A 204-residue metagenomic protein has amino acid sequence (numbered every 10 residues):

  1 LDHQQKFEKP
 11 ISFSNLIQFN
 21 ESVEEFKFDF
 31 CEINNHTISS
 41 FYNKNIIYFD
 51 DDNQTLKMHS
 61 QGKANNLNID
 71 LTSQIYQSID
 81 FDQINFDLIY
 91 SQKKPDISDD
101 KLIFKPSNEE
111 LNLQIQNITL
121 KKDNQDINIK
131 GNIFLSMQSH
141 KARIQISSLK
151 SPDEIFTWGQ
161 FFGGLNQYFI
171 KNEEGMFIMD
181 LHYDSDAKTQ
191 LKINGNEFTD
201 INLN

Functional and structural regions predicted by a protein language model:
L1-Q18, E32, S39-M58, L71-Q77 (+3 more regions): Extended lipid/amphipathic-ligand handling interfaces
S22-V23, K57-H59, E109-N117: Short, hydrophobic/aromatic-rich segments at coil-to-beta transitions
N34, N65, K121-D123, N194: Short strand-coil-strand connectors
N66-D70, P152-E154: Gram-negative outer-membrane beta-barrel proteins
L111-Y183, N202: Strand-loop-strand
N194-N204: Short, low-complexity, Pro/Ser/Thr/Gly-rich segments in the mature regions of secreted, periplasmic
